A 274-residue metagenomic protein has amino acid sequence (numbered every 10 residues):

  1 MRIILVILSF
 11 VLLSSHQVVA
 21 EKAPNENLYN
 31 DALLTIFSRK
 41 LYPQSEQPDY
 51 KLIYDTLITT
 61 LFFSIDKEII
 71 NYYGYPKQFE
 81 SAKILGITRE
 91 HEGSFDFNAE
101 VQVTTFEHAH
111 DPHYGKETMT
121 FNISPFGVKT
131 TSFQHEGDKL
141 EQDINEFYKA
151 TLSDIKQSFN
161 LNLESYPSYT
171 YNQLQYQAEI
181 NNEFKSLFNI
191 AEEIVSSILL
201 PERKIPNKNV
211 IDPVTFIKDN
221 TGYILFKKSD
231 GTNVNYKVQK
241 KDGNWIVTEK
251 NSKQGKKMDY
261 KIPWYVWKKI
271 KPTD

Functional and structural regions predicted by a protein language model:
M1, L5, L57, L61 (+6 more regions): Generic hydrophobic secondary-structure signal
M1-E21: Sec-dependent N-terminal signal peptides of Gram-positive bacterial secreted proteins and lipoproteins
S15-N98, Q102, Y148-G231, S252-D274: Flexible low-complexity loop/turn motifs enriched in small/helix-breaking residues
T104-G115, K228-Y236: Short, cysteine-centered beta-strand-loop-beta hairpins and adjacent loop/turn segments enriched in charged/polar
E117-M119, G222: Residue-level detector of short, conserved catalytic/binding motifs and their immediate flanks
M119-S153, Q157, L161, N233-W267: Short beta-strand edge/turn micro-motifs at domain boundaries
